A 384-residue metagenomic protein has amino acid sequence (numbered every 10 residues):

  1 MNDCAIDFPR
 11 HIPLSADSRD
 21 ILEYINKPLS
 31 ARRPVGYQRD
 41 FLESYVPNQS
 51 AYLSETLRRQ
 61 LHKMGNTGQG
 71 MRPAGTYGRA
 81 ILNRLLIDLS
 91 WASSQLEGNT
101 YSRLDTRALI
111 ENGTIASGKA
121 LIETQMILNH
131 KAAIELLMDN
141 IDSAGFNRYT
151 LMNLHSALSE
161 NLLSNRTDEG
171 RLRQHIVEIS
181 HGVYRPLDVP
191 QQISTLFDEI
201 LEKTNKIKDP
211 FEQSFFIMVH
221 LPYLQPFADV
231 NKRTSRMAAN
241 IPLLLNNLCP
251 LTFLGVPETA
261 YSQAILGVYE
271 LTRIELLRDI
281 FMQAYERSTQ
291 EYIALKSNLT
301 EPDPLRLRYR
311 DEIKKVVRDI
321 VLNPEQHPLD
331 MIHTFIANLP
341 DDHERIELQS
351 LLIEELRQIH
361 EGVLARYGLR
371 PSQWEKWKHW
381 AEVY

Functional and structural regions predicted by a protein language model:
M1-Y384: FIC/Doc superfamily catalytic core
